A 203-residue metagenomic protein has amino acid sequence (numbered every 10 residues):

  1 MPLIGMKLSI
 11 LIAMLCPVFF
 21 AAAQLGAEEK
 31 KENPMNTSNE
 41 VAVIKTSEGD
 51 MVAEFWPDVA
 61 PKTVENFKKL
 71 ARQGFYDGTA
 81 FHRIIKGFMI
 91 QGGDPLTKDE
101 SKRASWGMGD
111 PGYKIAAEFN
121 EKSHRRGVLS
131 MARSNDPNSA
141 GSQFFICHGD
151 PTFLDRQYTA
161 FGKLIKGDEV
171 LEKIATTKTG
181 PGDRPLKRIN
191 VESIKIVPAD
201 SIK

Functional and structural regions predicted by a protein language model:
M1-M6: N-terminal secretory signal peptides that target proteins for export/translocation
S9-A21: Bacterial N-terminal signal peptides
F20-K203: Cyclophilin-like peptidyl-prolyl cis-trans isomerases
